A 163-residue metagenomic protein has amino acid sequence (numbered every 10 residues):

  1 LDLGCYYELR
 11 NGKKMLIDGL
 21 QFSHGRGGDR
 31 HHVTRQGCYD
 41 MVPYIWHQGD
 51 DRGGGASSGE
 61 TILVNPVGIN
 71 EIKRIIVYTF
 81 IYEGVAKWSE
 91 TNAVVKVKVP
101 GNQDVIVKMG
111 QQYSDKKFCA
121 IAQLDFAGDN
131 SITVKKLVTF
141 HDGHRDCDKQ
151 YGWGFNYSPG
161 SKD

Functional and structural regions predicted by a protein language model:
L1-D163: Intrinsic-disorder/low-complexity signal
